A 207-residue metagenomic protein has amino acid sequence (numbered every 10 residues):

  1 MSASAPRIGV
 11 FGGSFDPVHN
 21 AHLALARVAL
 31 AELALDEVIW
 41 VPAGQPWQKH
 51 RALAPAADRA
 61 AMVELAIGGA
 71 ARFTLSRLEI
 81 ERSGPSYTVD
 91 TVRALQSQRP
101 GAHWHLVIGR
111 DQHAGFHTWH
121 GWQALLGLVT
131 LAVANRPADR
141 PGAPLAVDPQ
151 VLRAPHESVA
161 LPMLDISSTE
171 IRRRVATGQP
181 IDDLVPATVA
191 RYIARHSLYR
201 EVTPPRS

Functional and structural regions predicted by a protein language model:
M1-S207: Nucleotidyltransferase catalytic core that binds NTPs
